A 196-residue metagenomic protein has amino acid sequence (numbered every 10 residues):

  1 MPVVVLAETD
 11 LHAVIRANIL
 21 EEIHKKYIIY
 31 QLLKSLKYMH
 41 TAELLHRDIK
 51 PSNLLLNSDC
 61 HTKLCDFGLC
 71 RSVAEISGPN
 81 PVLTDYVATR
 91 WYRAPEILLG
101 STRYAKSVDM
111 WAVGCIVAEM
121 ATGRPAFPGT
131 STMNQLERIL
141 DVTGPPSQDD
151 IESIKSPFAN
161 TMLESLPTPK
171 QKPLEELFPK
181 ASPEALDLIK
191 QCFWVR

Functional and structural regions predicted by a protein language model:
M1-D10: Conserved short submotifs of the Hanks-type protein kinase catalytic core that shape the nucleotide-binding pocket
L11-L20: AlphaC helix of the protein kinase catalytic domain
I28-I29: Activation segment signature within eukaryotic-like protein kinase domains
H40-N57: Catalytic-loop of the protein kinase fold
V82-I97: Conserved activation segment of eukaryotic-like protein kinases, specifically the C-terminal portion of the activation
I97-S107: Conserved end of the kinase activation segment
P146-Q191: C-terminal lobe substrate-recognition/regulatory segment of protein kinase catalytic domains
